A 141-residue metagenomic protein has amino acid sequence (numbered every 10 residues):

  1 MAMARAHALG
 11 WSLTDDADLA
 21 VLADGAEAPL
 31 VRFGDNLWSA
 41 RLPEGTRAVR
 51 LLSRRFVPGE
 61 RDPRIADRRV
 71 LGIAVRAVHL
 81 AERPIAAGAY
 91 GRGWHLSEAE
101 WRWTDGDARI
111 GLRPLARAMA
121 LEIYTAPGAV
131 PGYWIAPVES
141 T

Functional and structural regions predicted by a protein language model:
M1-T141: Basic, ligand-binding patches in group-transfer machinery, especially extracytoplasmic/periplasmic segments
